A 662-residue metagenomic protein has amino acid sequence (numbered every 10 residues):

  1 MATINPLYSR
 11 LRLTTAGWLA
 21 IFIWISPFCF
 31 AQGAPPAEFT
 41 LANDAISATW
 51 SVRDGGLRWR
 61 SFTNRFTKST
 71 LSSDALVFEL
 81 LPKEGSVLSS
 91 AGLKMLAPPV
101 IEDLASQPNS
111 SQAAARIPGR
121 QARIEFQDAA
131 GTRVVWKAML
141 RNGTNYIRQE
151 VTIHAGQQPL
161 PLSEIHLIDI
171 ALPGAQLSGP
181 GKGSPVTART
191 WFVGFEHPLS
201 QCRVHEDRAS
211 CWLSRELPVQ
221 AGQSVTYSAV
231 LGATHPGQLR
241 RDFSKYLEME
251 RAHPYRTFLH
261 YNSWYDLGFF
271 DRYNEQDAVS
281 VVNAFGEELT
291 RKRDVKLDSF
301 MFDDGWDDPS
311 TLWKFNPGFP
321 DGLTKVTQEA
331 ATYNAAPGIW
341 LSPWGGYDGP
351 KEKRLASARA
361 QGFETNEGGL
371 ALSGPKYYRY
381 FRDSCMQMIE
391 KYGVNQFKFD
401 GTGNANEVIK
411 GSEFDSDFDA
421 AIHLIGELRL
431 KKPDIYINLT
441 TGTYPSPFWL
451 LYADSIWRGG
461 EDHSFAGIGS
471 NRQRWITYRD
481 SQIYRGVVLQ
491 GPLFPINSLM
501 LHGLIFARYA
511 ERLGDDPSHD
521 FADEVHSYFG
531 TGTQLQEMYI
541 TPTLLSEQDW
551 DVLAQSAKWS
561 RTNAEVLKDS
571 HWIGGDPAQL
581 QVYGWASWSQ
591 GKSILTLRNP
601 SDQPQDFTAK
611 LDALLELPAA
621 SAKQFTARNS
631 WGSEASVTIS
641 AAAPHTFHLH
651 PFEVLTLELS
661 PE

Functional and structural regions predicted by a protein language model:
A2-W18: Bacterial N-terminal signal peptides that target proteins for export
A16-P27: Bacterial N-terminal signal peptides
C29-G33: Boundary at the C-terminal end of the N-terminal hydrophobic targeting segment
P36-R123, Q176: Acidic-aromatic substrate-binding/catalytic surfaces of carbohydrate-active enzymes
F62, G222, A421-E634, T646-T656: Active-site-proximal substrate-binding groove within the catalytic cores of carbohydrate-active enzymes
P99-G338, S342-E352, T533-A578, S587-S593 (+2 more regions): Conserved structural scaffold segments of CAZyme catalytic domains across common CAZy folds
L267-R272, A336-Y392, G403: Active-site-adjacent "subsite" loops/lids of carbohydrate-active enzymes
D294-W306, Y380-G411: Active-site groove signature of glycoside hydrolases
